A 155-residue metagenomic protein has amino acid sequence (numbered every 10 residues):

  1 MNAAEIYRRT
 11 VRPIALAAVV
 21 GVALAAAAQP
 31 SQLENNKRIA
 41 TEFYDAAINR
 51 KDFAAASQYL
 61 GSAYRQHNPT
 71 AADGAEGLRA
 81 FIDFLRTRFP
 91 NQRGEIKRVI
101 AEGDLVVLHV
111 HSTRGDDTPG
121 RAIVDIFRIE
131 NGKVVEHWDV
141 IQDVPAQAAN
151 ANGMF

Functional and structural regions predicted by a protein language model:
N2-A15: Bacterial N-terminal signal peptides that target proteins for export
P13-A23: Bacterial N-terminal signal peptides
A26-F155: C-terminal and inter-domain tail/linker signature
